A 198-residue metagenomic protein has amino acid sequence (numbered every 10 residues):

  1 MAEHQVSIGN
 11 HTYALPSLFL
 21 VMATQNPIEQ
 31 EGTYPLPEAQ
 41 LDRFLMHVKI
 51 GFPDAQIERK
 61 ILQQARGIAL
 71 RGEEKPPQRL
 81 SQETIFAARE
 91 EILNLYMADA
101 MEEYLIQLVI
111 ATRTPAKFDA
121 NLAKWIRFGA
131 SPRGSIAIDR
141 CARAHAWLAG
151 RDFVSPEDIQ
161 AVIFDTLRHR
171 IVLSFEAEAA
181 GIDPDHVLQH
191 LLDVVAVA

Functional and structural regions predicted by a protein language model:
M1-N94, R143-H145: Canonical AAA+ ATPase core
I8-N10, L15-S17, Q30, L36-E38 (+7 more regions): Generic structural "secondary-structure junction" signal
L36, I57, L80, Y96 (+4 more regions): Alpha-helix N-cap and coil->helix boundary residues
V48, A65-A69, I92, L108-T112 (+2 more regions): Alpha-helix boundary/capping residues
A55, R59-Q63, E102, I106 (+1 more regions): An amphipathic alpha-helix signature
E73-S135: Conserved AAA+ ATPase small/helical "lid" subdomain
R113-A198: C-terminal engagement/docking regions of AAA+ P-loop ATPases
